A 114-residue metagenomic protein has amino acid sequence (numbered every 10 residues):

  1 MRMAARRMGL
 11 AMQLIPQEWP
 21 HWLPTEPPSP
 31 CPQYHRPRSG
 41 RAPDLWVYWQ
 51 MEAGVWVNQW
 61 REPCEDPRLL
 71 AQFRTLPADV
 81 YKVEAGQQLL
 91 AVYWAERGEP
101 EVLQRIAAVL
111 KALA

Functional and structural regions predicted by a protein language model:
R2-W19: Membrane-cytosol interface motif
W22-V109: Structured extramembrane domains adjacent to transmembrane segments
L110-A114: A common structural junction motif
